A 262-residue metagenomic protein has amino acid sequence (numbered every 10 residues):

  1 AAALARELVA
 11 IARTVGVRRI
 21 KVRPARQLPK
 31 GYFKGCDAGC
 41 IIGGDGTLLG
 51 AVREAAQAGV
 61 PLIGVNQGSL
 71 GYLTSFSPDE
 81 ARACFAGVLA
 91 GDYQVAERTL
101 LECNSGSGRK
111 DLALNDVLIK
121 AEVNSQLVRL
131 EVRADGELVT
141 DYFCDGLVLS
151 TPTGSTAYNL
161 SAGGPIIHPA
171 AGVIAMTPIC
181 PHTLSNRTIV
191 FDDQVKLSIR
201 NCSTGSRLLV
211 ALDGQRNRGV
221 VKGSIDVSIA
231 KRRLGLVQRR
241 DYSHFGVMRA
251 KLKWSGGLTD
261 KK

Functional and structural regions predicted by a protein language model:
A1-A2, T47-V52, T156-S161: Short glycine/serine/threonine-rich phosphate/pyrophosphate-binding segments that cradle anionic phosphate groups
A1-A38, I42, G50, D79-Q94 (+1 more regions): ATP/NTP phosphate-donor binding region
C40, G44, N66, V117 (+1 more regions): A residue-level signal for conserved active-site and pocket-lining positions in enzyme catalytic cores
G44-T47, G68-L70, T153-S155: Short glycine-rich anion-binding loops that position phosphate/pyrophosphate groups of nucleotides and phosphorylated
G59-P61: Proline-centered loop/turn at the N-terminus of a beta-strand
L70-G146: Catalytic core of DAGKc-family lipid kinases
D111, I119, N124, D135-L138 (+1 more regions): ATP/nucleoside-binding phosphotransfer catalytic cores, i.e., glycine-rich phosphate-binding loops
D141-S185: Gly/Ser/Thr-rich active-site loops/lids in small-molecule metabolic enzymes that frequently grip phosphoryl groups
